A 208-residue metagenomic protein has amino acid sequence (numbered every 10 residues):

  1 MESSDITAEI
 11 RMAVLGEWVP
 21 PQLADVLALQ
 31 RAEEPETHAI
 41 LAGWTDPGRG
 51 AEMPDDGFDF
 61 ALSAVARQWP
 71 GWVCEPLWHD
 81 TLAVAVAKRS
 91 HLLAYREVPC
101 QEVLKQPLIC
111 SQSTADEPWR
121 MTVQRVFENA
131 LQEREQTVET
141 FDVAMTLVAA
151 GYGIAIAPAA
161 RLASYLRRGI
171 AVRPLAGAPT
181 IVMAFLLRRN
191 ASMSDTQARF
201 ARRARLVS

Functional and structural regions predicted by a protein language model:
E2-S4, E52, V73-P76, P99-Q101 (+3 more regions): Short secondary-structure boundary/capping segments
D5-W69: Central regulatory/effector-binding core of bacterial HTH transcription factors
E9-L15, A61, A85, I109 (+2 more regions): Short, well-ordered beta-strand segments
L23, Q106-A130, M193-Q197, A201: Secondary-structure junction motif
T45-G50, P54-G57, A64, T114-A171: Hydrophobic hinge/microswitch elements
P70-P76, D80, V143-S192: Beta-alpha-beta core module
W72-L82, V86-L108, A198: Flexible hinge/capping segments at coil-to-helix
Q101, V182, L186-S208: Extended ligand-binding regions for polar small-molecule ligands
